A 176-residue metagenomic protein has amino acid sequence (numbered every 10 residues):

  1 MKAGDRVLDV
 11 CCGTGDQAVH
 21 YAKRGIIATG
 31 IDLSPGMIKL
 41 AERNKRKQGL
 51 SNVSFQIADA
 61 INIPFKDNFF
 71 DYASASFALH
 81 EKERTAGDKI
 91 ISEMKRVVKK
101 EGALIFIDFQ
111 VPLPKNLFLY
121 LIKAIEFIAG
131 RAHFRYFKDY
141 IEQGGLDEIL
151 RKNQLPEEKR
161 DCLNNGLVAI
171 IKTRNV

Functional and structural regions predicted by a protein language model:
A3, V98-A103: Short glycine-dipeptide loop
L8-V10, T14-N62: Class I SAM-dependent methyltransferase SAM/SAH-binding core
I61-A73: A short acidic, Gly/Pro-enriched loop at the edge of an enzyme's catalytic core that lines a small-molecule cofactor
Y72-T85: A short SAM/SAH-binding and catalytic strip from SAM-dependent methyltransferases
D88-K100: A short glycine-rich, Lys/Arg-flanked "PGG" loop and its adjoining helix->strand segment in the class I
I107-N153, E157-C162: C-terminal alpha-helical "lid/dimerization" subdomain adjacent to the S-adenosyl-L-methionine
N164-V168: Short acidic/glycine-enriched loop/turn segments that link adjacent beta-strands
I170-V176: C-terminal lobe and adjacent flexible extensions of AdoMet/dcAdoMet transferase-like proteins
